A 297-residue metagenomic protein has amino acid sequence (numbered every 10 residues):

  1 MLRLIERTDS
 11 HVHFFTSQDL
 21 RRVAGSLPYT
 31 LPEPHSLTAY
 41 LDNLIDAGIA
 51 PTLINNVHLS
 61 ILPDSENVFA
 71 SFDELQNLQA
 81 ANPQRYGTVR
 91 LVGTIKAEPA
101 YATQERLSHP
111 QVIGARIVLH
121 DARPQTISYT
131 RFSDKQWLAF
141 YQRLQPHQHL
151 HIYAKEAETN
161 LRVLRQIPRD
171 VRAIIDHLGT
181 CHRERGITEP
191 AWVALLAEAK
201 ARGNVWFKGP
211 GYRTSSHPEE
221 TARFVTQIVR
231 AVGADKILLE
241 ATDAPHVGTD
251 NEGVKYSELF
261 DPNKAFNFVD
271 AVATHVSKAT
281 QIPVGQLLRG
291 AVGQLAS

Functional and structural regions predicted by a protein language model:
M1-D73: An N-terminally biased module of ancient metal coordination in phosphate/nucleic-acid-related enzymes
T8-V12, N55-L59, G87-G93, I113-I117 (+4 more regions): Hydrophobic faces of well-ordered beta-strands that scaffold small-molecule active sites in alpha/beta enzyme cores
H13-Q18, D64-N67, E98-A100, A122-P124 (+4 more regions): Active-site environment of divalent metal-dependent phosphoester hydrolases
S36-D46, E98-S108, W192: Short, acidic/polar
E66-K155, W206, G211-S215: Active-site gating/metal-coordination segments in enzymes
V68-G87, D170-H177, V225-V232, E258-L259 (+1 more regions): Short, electropositive alpha-helical surface patch
F69-Q76, Y101-H109, T126-S133, E156-V171 (+2 more regions): Distinct, well-ordered alpha-helical segments
H182, G186-S297: H/E-rich (His + Asp/Glu) clusters that bind or coordinate divalent metals
